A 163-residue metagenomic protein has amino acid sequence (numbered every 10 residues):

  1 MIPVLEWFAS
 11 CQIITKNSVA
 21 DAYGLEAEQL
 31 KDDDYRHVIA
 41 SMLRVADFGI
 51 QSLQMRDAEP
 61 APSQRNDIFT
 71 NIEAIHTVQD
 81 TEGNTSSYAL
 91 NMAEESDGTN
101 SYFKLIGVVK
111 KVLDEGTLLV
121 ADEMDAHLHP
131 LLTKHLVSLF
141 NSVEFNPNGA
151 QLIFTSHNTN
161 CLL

Functional and structural regions predicted by a protein language model:
M1-V108, D114: Phosphate-coordinating catalytic segments in nucleotide- and nucleic-acid-processing enzymes
T81-L163: Switch/communication elements of ASCE P-loop NTPase nucleotide-binding domains
